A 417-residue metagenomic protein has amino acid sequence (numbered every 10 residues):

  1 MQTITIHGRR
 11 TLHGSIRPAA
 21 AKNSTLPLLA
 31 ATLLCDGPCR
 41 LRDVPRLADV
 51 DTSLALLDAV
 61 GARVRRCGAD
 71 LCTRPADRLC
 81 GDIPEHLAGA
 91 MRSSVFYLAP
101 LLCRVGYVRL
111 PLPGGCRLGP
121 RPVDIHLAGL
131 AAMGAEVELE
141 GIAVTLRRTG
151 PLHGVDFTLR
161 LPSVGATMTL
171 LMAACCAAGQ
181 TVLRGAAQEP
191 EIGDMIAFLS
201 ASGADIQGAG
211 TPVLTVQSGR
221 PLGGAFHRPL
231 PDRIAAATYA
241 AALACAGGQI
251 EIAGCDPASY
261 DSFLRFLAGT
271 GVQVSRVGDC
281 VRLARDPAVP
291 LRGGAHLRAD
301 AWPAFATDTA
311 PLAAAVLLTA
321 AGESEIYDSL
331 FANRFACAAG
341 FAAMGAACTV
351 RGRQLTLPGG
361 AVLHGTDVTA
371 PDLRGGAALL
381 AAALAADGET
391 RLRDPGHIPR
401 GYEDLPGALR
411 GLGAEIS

Functional and structural regions predicted by a protein language model:
M1-S417: Short, structured segments at the rim of ligand-binding sites
